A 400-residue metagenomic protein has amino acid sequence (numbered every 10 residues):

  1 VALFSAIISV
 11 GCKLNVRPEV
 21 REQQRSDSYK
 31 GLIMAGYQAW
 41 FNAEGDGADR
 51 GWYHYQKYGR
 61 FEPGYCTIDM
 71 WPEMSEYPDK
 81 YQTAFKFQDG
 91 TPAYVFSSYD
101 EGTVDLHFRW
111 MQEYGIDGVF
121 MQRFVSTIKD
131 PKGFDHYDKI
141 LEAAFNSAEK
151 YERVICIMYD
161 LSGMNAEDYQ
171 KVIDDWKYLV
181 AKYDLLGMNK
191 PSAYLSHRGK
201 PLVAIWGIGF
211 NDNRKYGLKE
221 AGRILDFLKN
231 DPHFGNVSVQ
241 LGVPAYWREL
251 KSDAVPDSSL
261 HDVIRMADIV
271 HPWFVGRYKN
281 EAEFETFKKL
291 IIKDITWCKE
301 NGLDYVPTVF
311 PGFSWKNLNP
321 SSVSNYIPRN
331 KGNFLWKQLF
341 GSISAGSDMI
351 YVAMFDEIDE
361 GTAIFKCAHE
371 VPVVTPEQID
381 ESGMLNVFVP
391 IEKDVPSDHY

Functional and structural regions predicted by a protein language model:
V1-P18: Bacterial Sec-dependent N-terminal signal peptides
R17-Y400: Glycan-processing catalytic domains of CAZymes
